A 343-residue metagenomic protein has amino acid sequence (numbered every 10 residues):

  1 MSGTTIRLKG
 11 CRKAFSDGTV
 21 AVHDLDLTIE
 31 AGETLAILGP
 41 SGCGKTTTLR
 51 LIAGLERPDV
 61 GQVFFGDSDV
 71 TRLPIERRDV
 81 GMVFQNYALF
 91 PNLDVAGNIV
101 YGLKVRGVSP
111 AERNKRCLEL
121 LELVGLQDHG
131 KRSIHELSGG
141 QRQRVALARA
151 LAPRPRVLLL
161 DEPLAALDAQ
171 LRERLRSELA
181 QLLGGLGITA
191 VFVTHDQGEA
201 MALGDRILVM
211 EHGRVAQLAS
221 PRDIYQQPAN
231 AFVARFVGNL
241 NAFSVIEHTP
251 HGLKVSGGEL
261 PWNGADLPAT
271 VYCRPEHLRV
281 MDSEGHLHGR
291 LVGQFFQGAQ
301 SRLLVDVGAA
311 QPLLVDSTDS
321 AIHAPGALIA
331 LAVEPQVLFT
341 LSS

Functional and structural regions predicted by a protein language model:
T34, I75-G81, Q85, L89-F232: ABC ATPase nucleotide-binding domains
L38-P40: The feature captures the beta-strand-to-loop junction immediately N-terminal to the Walker
T46-L49, V145: ABC ATPase nucleotide-binding domain helices that frame the ATP-binding cleft
A53: Helix-to-loop junction immediately C-terminal to a conserved catalytic motif
G61-D69: Conserved ABC transporter NBD signature motif
L240, H251-S343: Non-catalytic connector elements of ABC transporters
